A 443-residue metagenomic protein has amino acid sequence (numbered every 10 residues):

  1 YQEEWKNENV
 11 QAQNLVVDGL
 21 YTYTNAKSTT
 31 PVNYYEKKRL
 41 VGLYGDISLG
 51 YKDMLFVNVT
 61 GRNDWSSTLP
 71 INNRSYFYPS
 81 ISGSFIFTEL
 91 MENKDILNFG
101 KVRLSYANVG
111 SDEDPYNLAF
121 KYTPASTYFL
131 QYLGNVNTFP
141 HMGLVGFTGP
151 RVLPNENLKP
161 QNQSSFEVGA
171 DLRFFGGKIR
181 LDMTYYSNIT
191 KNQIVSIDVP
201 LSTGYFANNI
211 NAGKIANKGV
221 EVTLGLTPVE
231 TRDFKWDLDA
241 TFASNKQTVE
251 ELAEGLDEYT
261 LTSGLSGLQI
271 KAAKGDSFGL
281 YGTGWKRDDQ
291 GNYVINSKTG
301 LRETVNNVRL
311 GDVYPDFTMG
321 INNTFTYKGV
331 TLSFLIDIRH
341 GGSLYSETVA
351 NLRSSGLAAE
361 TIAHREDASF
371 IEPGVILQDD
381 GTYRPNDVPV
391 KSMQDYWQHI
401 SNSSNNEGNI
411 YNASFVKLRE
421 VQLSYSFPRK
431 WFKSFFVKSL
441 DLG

Functional and structural regions predicted by a protein language model:
Y1-K271, K328, N405-G443: Extracellular/periplasmic, surface-exposed regions of secreted and cell-surface proteins
Q2-E4, L118, I210, T227-V313 (+3 more regions): Conserved small-residue
W5-K6, E113-D114, N296, S333-L335 (+1 more regions): Short helix/loop capping segments that flank catalytic or ligand/cofactor-binding pockets
L49, R287, F325: Short aromatic-centered micro-motifs
N63, S187, I336-H340, V349-A350: A short beta-strand motif that forms part of the nucleic acid-binding face of small beta-barrel RNA-binding folds
R151-V152, T304-V305, P315-D316, S403: Flexible glycine/proline-enriched surface loops and loop-helix/loop-strand junctions
D312-E347: Glycine-rich, aromatic-lined ligand/substrate-binding cores of catalytic and carbohydrate-binding domains
G341-D441: Extracytoplasmic gating/loop element in the C-terminal half of outer-membrane beta-barrel translocons and assembly
